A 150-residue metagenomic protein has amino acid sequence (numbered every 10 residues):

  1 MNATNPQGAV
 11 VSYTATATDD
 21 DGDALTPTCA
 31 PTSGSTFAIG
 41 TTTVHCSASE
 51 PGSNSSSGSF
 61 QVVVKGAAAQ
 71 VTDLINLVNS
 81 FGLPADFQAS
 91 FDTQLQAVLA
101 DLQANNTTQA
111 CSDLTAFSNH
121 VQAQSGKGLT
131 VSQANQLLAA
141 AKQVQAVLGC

Functional and structural regions predicted by a protein language model:
M1-G149: Proline-threonine-serine-rich low-complexity tracts
